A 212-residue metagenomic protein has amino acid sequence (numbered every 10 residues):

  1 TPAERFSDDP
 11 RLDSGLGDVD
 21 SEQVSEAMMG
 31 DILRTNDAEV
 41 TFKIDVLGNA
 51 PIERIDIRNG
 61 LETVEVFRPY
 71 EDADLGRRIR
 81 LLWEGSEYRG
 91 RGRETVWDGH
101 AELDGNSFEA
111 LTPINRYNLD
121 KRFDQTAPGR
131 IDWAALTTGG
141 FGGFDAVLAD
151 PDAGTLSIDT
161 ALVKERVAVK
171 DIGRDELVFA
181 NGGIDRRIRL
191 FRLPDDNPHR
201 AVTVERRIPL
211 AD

Functional and structural regions predicted by a protein language model:
T1-D212: C-terminal functional module detector
